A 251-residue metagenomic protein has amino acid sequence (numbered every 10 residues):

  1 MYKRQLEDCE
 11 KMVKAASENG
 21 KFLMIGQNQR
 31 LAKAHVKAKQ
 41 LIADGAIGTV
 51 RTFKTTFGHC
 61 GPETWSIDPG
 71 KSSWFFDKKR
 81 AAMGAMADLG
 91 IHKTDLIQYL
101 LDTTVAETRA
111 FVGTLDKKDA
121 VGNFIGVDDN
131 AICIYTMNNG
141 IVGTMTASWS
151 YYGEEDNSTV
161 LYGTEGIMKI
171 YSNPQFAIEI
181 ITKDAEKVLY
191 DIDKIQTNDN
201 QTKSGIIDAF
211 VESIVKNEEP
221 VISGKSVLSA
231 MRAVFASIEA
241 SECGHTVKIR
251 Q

Functional and structural regions predicted by a protein language model:
M1-R30, G45: Beta-strand-loop-alpha-helix segment that lines the small-molecule cofactor/substrate pocket of alpha/beta enzymes
E10-V13, E18, A43, I181-A185 (+1 more regions): C-terminal helix-rich "cap/oligomerization" subdomain common to oxidoreductases
K21-F22, Q29-N123, G244: Predominantly a Rossmann-like dinucleotide-binding segment in NAD(P)-dependent oxidoreductases
V50, T64-W65, T108, Y190 (+2 more regions): Short, hydrophobic secondary-structure boundary micro-motifs
T94-A177, S204-N217: Contiguous beta-strand/loop segments that form the cofactor/metal-binding neighborhood of enzyme cores
V142, I167, E186-K187, T246: Short, mixed charged/polar active-site loops that provide acid/base catalysis or chelate metal/phosphate cofactors
K194-I207: Active-site loop of classical SDR/Rossmann-like NAD(P)-dependent oxidoreductases, centered on the catalytic Tyr-X3-Lys
